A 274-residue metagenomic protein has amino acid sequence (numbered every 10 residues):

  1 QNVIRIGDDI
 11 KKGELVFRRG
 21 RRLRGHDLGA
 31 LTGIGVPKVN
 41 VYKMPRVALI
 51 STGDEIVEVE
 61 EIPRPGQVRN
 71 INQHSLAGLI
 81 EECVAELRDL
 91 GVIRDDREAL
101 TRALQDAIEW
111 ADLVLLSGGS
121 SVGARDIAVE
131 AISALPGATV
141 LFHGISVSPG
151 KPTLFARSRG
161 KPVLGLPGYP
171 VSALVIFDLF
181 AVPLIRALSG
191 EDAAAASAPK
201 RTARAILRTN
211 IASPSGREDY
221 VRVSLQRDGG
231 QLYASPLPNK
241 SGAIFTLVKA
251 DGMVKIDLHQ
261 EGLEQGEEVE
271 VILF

Functional and structural regions predicted by a protein language model:
Q1-D89, P238: Short, glycine/charged-enriched hinge/interface segments at domain edges or termini
I10, A131-F274: Flexible glycine/proline-rich
R18-G20, H26, S117, D257 (+1 more regions): Residue-level recognition of conserved beta-strand edge/terminus positions
L28-G29, V59-P63, L100-R102, D126-A128 (+1 more regions): Short acidic, glycine/serine/threonine-rich loops at helix termini
L49, I80, L115, V223 (+1 more regions): Residue-level signal for inorganic ion chemistry
D54-E55, G119-V122, G168: Short glycine-rich anion-binding loops that position phosphate/pyrophosphate groups of nucleotides and phosphorylated
V68-N72, R94-L100, H143-P152: A general structural motif
H74-L135: N-terminal small/polar loop signature for handling phosphorylated ligands or for N-terminal nucleophile
